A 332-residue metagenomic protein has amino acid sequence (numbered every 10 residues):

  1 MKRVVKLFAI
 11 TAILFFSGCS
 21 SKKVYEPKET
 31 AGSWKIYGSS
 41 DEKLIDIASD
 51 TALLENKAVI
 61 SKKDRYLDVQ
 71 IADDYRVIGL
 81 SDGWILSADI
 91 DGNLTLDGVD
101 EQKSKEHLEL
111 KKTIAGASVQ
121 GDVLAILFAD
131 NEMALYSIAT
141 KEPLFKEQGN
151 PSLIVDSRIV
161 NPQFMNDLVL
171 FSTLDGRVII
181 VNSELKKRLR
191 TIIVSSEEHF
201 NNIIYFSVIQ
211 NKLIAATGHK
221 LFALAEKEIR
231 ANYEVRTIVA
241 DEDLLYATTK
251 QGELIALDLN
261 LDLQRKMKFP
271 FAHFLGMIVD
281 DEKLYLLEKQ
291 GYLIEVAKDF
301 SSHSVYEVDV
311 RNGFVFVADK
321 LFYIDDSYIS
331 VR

Functional and structural regions predicted by a protein language model:
M1-C19: Sec-dependent bacterial lipoprotein signal peptides
S17-K35: Bacterial Sec signal peptide processing site at the extreme N-terminus
G38-A48, Q70-G83, L110-D122, I154-N161 (+4 more regions): Repeated scaffold domains used in trafficking and secretory/extracellular systems, primarily beta-propellers
K43-S61, R76-D89, G121-F128, A134 (+8 more regions): Short beta-strand elements that form the blades of beta-propeller/WD-repeat-like and other beta-sheet-rich scaffold
D64-D73, Q102-E109, E142-I154, K187-E197 (+3 more regions): A short beta-strand motif characteristic of beta-propeller blades
L94, E132-A134, V178, L221-F222 (+3 more regions): Structural signal for beta-propeller blades
K141, K146-Q148, L153-L257: Acidic, serine/threonine- and glycine-rich low-complexity intrinsically disordered segments that serve as flexible
L221-V308: Intrinsically disordered, low-complexity segments enriched in Gly and acidic/Ser/Thr residues that form flexible
